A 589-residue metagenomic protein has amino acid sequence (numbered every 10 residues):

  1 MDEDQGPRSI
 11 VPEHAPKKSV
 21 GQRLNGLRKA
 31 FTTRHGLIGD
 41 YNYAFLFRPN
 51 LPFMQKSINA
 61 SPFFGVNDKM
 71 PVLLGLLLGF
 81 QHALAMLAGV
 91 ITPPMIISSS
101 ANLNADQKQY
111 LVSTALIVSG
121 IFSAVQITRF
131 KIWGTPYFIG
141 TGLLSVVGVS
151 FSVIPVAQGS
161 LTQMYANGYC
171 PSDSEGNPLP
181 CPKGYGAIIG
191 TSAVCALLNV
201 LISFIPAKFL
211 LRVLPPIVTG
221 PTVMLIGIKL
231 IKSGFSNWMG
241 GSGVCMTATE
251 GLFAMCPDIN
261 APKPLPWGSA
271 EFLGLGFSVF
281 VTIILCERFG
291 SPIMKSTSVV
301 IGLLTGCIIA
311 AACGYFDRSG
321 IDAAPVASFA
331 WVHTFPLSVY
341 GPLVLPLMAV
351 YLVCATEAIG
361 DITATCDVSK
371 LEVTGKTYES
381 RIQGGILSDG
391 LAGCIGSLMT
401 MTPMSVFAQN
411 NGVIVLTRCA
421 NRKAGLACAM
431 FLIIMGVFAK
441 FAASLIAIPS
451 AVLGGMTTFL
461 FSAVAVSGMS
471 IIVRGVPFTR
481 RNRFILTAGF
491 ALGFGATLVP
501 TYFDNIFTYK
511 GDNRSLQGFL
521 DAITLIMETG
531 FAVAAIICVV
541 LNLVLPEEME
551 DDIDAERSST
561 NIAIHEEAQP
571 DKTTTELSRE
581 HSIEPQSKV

Functional and structural regions predicted by a protein language model:
D2-F45, S100, N104-V112, R212 (+5 more regions): Flexible hinge motifs at transmembrane-helix junctions and intramembrane kinks/re-entrant loops in multi-pass membrane
E3-K17, R48-P62, E550-V589: Non-transmembrane, juxtamembrane loop and terminal tail segments of multi-pass eukaryotic membrane proteins
K69, L73-G274, K440, A451 (+3 more regions): Early transmembrane hairpin of solute transport permeases
V72, S98-G140, P346-R422: Membrane-embedded helical hairpins/re-entrant loop segments and their flanking transmembrane helices within multi-pass
Q81-H82, V118-I127, P155-S160, C195-S203 (+9 more regions): Hydrophobic core segments of alpha-helical transmembrane domains in multi-pass membrane transport and ion-translocation
T92-S100, S152-T162, I362-S369, P403-L416 (+3 more regions): Re-entrant/interfacial helical elements at transmembrane boundaries that shape and gate the permeation pathway
V112-S113, V153, I188-A193, L273-S278 (+7 more regions): Hydrophobic alpha-helical transmembrane segments
K208-P216, N410-C428, F438-S462, V473-F484: Transmembrane helix-loop boundary segments of multi-pass membrane transporters
